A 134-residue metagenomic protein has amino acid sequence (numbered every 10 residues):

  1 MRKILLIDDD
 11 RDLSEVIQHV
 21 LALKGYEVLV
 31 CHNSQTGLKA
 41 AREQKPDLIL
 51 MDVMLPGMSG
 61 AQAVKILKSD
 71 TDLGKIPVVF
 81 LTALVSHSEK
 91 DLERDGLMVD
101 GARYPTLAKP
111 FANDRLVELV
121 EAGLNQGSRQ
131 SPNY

Functional and structural regions predicted by a protein language model:
S14, P56, G74, S86: The feature encodes the CheY-like receiver
E15-L23: Charged docking surfaces used in two-component/phosphorelay signaling
G25-H32, A40: Short hydrophobic/Thr-rich beta-strand motif most characteristic of the beta2 strand and flanking loop of CheY-like
V30, L55-M58: Residue-level signal for the "D+5" position in two-component response regulator receiver
N33-T36, S59-K65: Acidic catalytic/metal-coordinating carboxylates
D52, T82: Active-site residues of response regulator receiver
S59-Q62, V85-A108, D114, E118: Alpha4 helix (beta4-alpha4-beta5 surface) of REC/receiver domains from two-component response regulators
E121-Y134: The C-terminal output helix
